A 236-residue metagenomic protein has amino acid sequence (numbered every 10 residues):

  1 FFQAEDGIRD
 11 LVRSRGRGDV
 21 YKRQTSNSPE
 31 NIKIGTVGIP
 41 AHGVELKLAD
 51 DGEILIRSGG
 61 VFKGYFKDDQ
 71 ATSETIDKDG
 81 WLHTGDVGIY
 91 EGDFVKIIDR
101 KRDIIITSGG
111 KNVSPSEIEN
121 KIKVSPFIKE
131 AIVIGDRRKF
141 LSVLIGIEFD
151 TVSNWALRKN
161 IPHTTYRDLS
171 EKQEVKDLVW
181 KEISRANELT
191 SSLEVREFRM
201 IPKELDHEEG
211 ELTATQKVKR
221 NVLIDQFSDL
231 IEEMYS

Functional and structural regions predicted by a protein language model:
F1-Y21: Single conserved hydrophobic/aromatic residue that forms the stacking wall/gate of nucleotide- or nucleobase-binding
R9, D19-I34, D68-A71, F149: Active-site loops of AMP-binding adenylate-forming
D19, R100, D136-F140, L193-V195: Short Gly/Ser/Thr- and Asp/Glu-enriched loop/turn motifs at secondary-structure junctions
P40-T107: Conserved ATP-binding/catalytic segment of the ANL
V61, F94-K123, V152-K172, S191-L193 (+2 more regions): Adenylate-forming
V87, G92, S125-T151, I183 (+1 more regions): C-terminal boundary motif of the adenylate-forming
E130-I132, W180-S236: Conserved C-terminal "lid"/linker of ANL adenylate-forming enzymes
